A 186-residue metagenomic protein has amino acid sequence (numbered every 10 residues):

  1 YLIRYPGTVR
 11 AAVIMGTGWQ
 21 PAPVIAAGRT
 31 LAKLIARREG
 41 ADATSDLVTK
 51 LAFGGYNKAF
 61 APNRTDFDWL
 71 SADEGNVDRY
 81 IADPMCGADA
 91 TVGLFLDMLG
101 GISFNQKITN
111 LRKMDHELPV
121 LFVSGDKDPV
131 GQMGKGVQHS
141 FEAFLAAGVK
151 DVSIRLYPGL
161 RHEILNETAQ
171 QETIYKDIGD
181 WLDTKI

Functional and structural regions predicted by a protein language model:
Y1-M85: Alpha/beta-hydrolase-fold enzymes
K50, I108-E117: The feature captures the conserved acid-bearing segment of alpha/beta-hydrolase catalytic domains
C86, A90-R112: Active-site nucleophile elbow and catalytic-triad environment of alpha/beta-hydrolase enzymes
M114-V120, A147-K150: Short, proline-enriched alpha-helix->beta-strand connector loops that line the catalytic pocket of alpha/beta-hydrolase
F122-S124: Short beta-strand/loop motif that positions the catalytic acidic residue of the alpha/beta-hydrolase fold
D126-P129, L160-R161: Acidic beta-to-alpha connecting loop that harbors the catalytic carboxylate
P129-H139: Conserved alpha/beta-hydrolase "acid-adjacent" motif
L145-I186: Catalytic active-site module of serine/aspartate enzymes centered on a nucleophile-bearing elbow/loop
